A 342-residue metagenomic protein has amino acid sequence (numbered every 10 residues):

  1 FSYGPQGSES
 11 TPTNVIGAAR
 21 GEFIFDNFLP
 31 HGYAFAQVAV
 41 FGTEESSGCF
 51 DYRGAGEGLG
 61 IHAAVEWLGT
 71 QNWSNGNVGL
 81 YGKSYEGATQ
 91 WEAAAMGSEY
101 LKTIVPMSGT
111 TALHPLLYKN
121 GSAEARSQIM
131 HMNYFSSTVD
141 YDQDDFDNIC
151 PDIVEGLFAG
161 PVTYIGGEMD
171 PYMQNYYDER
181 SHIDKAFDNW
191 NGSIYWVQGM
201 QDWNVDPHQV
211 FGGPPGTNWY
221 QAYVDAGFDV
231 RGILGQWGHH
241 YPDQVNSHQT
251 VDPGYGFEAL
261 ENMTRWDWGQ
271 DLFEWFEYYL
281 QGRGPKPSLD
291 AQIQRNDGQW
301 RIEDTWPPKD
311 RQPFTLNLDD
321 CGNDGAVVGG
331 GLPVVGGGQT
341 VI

Functional and structural regions predicted by a protein language model:
F1-G69, V245-A259: Cap/lid segment of the alpha/beta-hydrolase catalytic domain
P12-N14, A18-I24, P30, E92-N189 (+2 more regions): Accessory cap/linker subdomain of secreted extracellular hydrolases
R20-E22, G87-E92, D178-H182, P207-V210 (+2 more regions): Short alpha-helical segments and helix-capping/turn motifs at coil-helix boundaries
G56, W67, Y81-P151, Q198-M200 (+2 more regions): A catalytic-pocket lid/entrance helix-loop region that shapes and gates access to the active site across common
N77-G79: Residue in the alpha/beta-hydrolase core beta-strand immediately N-terminal to the catalytic nucleophile
W190, W196-Q198: Short beta-strand/loop motif that positions the catalytic acidic residue of the alpha/beta-hydrolase fold
Q249-I342: C-terminal, loop-rich substrate-recognition/catalytic regions characterized by aromatic stacking residues
